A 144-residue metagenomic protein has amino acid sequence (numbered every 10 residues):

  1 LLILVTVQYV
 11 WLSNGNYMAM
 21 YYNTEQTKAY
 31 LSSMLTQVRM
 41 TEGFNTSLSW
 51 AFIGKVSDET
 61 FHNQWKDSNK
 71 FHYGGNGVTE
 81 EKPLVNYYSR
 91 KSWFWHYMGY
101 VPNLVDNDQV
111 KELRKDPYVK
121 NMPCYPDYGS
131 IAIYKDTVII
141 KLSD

Functional and structural regions predicted by a protein language model:
L1-S13: Signature aromatic-anchored transmembrane alpha helix within multi-pass, membrane-resident enzymes that catalyze glycan
V10, N14-D144: Intrinsically disordered, polar/acidic, low-complexity terminal segments
